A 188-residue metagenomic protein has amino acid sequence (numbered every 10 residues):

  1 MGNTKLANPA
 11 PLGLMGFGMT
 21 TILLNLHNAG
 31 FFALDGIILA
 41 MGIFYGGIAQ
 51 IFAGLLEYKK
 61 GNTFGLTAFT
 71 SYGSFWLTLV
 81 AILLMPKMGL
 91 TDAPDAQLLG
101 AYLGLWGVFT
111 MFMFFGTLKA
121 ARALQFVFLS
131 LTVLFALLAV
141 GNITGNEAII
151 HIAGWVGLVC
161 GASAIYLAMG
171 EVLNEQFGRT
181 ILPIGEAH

Functional and structural regions predicted by a protein language model:
M1-A53, E57: N-terminal topogenic module of multi-pass integral membrane proteins
M1-N8, G18, N174-H188: Extramembrane terminal tails and long inter-domain/linker segments of multi-pass membrane proteins
A7, L56-F64, F115-F126: Membrane-helix interface "capping/anchor" motifs
N25-A29, A53-K59, G65-A68, L138-G141 (+2 more regions): A structural feature that tracks compact, well-ordered secondary-structure segments with a strong bias toward
H27, F52-L56, T78-L90, F109-G116 (+1 more regions): Membrane-helix exit/interface motif
L34-G47, A93-W106, F128, G154-L158: Structural signature of hydrophobic alpha-helical transmembrane segments
L66, T70, S74-L103: Helix-adjacent hinge/juxtasegments
A101-F112, R122-I143, I149-G170: Alpha-helical membrane segments in multi-pass integral membrane proteins
